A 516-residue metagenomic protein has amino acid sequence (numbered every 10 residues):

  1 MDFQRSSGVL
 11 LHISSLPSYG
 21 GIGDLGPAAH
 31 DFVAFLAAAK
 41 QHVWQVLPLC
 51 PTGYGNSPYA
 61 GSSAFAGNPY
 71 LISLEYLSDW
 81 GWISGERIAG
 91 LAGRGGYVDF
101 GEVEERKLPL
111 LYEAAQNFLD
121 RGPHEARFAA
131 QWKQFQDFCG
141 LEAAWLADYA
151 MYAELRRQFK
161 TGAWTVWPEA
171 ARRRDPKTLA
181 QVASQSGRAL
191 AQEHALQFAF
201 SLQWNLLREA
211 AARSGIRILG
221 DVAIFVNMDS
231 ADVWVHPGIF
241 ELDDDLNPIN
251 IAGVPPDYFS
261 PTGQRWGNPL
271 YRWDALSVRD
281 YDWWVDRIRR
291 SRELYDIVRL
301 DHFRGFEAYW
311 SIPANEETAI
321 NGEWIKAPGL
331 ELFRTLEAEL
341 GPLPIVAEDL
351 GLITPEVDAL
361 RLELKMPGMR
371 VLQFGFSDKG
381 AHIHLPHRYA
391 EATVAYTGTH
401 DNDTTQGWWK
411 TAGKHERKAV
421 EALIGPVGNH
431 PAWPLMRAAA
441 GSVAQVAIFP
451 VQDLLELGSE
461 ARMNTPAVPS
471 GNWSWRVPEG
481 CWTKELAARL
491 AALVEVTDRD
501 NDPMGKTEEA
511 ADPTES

Functional and structural regions predicted by a protein language model:
M1-R5, L10-H12, S18, G55-S201 (+3 more regions): Alpha-amylase-like alpha-glycosidases and glucanotransferases acting on alpha-linked glucans and related
D2, P27-T52, E293-Y295: Catalytic domains of carbohydrate-active enzymes, especially glycoside hydrolases
G8, H12-V33: N-terminal catalytic cores of NTP/NDP-binding nucleotidyl/phosphoryl-transfer enzymes
A37, W204-S214, E337, R361-L362: Surface-exposed amphipathic alpha-helices with a cationic face
W44-P48, A211, R217-A223, S291-G305: Short acidic catalytic loops
E193-V226: Conserved, well-ordered alpha-helix/loop/beta-strand core segments that scaffold catalytic motifs
E456-E508, D512, S516: Structured C-terminal cap/extension of enzyme domains
